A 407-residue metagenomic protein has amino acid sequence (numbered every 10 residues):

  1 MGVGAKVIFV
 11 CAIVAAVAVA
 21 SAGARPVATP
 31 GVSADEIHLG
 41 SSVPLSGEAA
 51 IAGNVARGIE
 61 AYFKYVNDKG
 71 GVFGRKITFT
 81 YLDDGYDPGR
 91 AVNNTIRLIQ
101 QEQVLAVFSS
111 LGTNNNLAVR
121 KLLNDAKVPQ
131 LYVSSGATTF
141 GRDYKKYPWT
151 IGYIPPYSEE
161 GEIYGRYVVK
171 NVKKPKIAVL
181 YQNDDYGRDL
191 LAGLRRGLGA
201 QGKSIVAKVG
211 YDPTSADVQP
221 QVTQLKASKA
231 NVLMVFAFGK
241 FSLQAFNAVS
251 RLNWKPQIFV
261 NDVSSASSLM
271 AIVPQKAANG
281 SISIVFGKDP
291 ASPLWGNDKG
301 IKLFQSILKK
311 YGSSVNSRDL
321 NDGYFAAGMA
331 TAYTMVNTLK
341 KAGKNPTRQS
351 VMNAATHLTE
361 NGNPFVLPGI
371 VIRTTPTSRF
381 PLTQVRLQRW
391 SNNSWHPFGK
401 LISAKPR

Functional and structural regions predicted by a protein language model:
M1-H38, D68, P406-R407: Short, low-complexity disordered leader/linker segments with a strong preference for bacterial N-terminal type II
R25-V27, E36, I51-R57, D68-D143 (+3 more regions): Beta-alpha junction/loop-to-helix N-cap segments that form part of ligand/metal-binding clefts
V27-E60, L82-G89, L111-N114, L180-R188 (+2 more regions): Extracytoplasmic "Venus flytrap"
P44, K64, Y333-K341: Short glycine/serine- and small hydrophobic-enriched flexible loop segments
A91, G152-K176, D217-Q219, S242 (+3 more regions): Hydrophobic alpha-helical segments within soluble ligand-binding/sensing domains
Q103-V209, Q257-S283: Extracytoplasmic ligand/sensor domains, especially the bilobed periplasmic-binding protein
V249-M329, L401-K405: Extracellular/periplasmic periplasmic-binding protein-like sensory domains
S313-F325, V336-W395: Segments of small-molecule ligand-sensing domains
